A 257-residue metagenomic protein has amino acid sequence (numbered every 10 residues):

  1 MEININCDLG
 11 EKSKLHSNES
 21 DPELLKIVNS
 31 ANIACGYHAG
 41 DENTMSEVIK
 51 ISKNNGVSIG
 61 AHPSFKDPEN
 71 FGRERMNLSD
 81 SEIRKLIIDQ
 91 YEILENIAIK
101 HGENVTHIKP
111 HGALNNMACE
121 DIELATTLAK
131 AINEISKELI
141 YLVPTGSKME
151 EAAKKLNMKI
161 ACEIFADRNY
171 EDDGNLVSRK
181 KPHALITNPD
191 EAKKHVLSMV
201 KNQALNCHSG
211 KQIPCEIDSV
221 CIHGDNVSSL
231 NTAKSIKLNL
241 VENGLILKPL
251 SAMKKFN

Functional and structural regions predicted by a protein language model:
D8, H62, I108, I222: Conserved, mostly hydrophobic/aromatic
S17, D21, A31-H38, E69-R84 (+3 more regions): Glycine-rich tight-turn/loop motif centered on a GG-T
S17-E19, A39-K53, C119-T126, G146-K154: Active-site-adjacent beta->alpha loops and helix N-cap segments on the catalytic face of soluble alpha/beta enzymes
P22-K26, E47-G60, I99-H101: Acidic (Asp/Glu)-rich catalytic clusters
P68-H107: Glycine/small-residue-rich loop that forms an oxyanion/phosphate-binding "nest" at active or ligand-binding sites
H101-K148: Hydrophobic, well-structured mid-protein blocks that either form specific transmembrane helices
G146-A204: Active-site rim beta-loop-alpha module in soluble metabolic enzymes
S178-A184, N188-N257: C-terminal alpha-helical cap/extension of soluble enzyme domains
